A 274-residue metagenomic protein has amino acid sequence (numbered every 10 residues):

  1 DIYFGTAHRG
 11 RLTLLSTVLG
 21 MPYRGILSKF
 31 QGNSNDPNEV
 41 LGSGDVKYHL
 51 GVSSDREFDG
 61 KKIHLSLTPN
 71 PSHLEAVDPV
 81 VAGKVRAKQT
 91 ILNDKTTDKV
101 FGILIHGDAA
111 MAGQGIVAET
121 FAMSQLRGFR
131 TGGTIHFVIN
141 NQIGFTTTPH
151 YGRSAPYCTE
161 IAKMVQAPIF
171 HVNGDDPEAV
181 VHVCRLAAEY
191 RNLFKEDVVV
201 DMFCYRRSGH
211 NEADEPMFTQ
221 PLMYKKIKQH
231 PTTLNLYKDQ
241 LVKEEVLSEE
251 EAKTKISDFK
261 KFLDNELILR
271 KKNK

Functional and structural regions predicted by a protein language model:
D1-I116, F121-I135, N140-H150, S154 (+3 more regions): Conserved internal helical-beta-strand scaffold that buttresses enzyme catalytic cores
G144-A155, K163-V199, F203-G209, M217: Conserved phosphate-handling catalytic cores of large alpha/beta enzymes
Y157-I161, Q229-H230: A glycine-rich, aromatic-flanked flexible loop/lid motif
E160, E189, D239: Surface-exposed charge patches
Q220-I227: A ubiquitous short alpha-helical element
